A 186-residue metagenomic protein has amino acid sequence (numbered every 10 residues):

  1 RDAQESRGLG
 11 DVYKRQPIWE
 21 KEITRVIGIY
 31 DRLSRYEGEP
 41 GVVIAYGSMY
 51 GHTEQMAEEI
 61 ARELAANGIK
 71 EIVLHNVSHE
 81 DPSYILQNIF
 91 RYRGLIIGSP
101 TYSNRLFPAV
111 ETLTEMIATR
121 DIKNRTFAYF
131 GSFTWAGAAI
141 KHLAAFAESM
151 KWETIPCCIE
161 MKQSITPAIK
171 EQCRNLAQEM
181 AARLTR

Functional and structural regions predicted by a protein language model:
D2-L9, Y13: Single conserved hydrophobic/aromatic residue that forms the stacking wall/gate of nucleotide- or nucleobase-binding
S6, S78-P156: Helix-loop-strand module that forms the ligand-binding subsite of alpha/beta enzymes
Y13-G38, T112: Short N-terminal or domain-adjacent regulatory/targeting segments
R15, Y46-M49, V77, G131-S132: Cofactor-binding loop segments of dinucleotide-utilizing enzymes, especially the Rossmann-like FAD- and NAD(P)+-binding
G41-A45, A128: Conserved beta-strand elements of the Class I
T53-A57, A61, V110, I140: Short, highly selective alpha-helical patches that border small-molecule cofactor pockets in redox/cofactor-processing
Q55-V73, E148-E153: Short helix-loop-beta junction
C158-R186: Glycine-rich phosphate/pyrophosphate-binding loop and the adjoining helix
